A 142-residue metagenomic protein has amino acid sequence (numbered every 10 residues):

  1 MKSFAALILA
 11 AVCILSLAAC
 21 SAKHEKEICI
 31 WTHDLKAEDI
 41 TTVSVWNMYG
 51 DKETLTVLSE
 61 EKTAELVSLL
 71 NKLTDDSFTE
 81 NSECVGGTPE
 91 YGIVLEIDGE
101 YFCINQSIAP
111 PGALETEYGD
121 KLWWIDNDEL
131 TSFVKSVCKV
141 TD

Functional and structural regions predicted by a protein language model:
M1-A18: Sec-dependent bacterial lipoprotein signal peptides
C20-D142: Function-determining sites in protein domains
